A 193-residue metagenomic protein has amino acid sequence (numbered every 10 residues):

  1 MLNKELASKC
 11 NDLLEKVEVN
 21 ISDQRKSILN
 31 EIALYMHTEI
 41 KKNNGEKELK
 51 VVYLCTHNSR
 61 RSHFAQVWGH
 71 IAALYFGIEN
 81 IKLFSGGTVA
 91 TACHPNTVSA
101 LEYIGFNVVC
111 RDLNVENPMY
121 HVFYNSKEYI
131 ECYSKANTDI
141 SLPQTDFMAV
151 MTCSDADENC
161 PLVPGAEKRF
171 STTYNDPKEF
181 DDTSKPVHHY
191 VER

Functional and structural regions predicted by a protein language model:
L2-R193: Short polar/charged helix/loop
